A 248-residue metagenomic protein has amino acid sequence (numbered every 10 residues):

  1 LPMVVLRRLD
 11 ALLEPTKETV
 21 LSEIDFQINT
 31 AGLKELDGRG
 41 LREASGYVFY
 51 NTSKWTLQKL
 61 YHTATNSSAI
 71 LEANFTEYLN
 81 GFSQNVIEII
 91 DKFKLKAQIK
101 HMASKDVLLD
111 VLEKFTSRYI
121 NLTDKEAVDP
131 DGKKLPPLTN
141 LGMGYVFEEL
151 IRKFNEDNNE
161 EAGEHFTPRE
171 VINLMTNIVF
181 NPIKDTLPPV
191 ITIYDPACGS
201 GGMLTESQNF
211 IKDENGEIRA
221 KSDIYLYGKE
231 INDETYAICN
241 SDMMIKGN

Functional and structural regions predicted by a protein language model:
L1-I183: Non-catalytic, mostly N-terminal accessory regions of nucleic-acid modification and defense proteins
A162-N248: Conserved S-adenosyl-L-methionine
